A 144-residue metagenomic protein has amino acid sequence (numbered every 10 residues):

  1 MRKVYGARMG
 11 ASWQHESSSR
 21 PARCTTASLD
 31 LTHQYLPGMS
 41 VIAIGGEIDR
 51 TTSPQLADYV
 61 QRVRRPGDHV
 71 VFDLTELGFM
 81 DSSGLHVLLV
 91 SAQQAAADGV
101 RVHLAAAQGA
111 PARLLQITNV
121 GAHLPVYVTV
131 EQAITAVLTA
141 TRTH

Functional and structural regions predicted by a protein language model:
M1-S18, H144: Terminal targeting and flexible regions in eukaryotic proteins, enriched in but not limited to LRR-containing proteins
Y5, Y35-P37, R113: Generic short amphipathic/hydrophobic targeting helices enriched at N-termini, encompassing Sec-type signal peptides
S12-D58: STAS-typified acidic loop motif
T32-Q34, G45, D73, A105 (+1 more regions): Solvent-exposed beta-strand sheet faces enriched in polar/charged residues
L36-P37, T75, A107, E131: Conserved catalytic submotifs in the C-terminal HATPase_c
G38, V120-H123, T129: Glycine-centered tight turns that cap/initiate beta-strands
R50-L124: Amphipathic alpha-helical interaction surfaces in cytosolic regulatory modules
V128-H144: A charged, well-structured terminal subsegment
